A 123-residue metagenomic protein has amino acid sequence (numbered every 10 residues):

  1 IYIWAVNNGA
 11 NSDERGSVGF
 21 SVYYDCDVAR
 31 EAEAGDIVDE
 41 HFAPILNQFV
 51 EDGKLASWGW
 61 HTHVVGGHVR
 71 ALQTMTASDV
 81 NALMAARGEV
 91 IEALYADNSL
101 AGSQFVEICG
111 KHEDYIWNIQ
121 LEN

Functional and structural regions predicted by a protein language model:
I1-S17, L55-L72, Y95-N123: Glycine-rich beta-strand-turn "strand-cap" elements at beta-sheet edges
S17-C26: Active-site-flanking beta-strand signature of metal-NTP-handling nucleotidyl enzymes and homologous cyclase-like
D25, T74-T76: Short hydrophobic/aromatic beta-strand micro-patches that form the beta-sheet surface supporting nucleotide- or nucleic
A29-E31, V65, V80-A82, L121: Generic "edge-of-domain/loop-turn" microfeature
R30-S57: Short amphipathic alpha-helical segments
A32, D36, S78-I91: Short amphipathic alpha-helices within nucleic acid-binding modules
A34, G53, Q73, L83-M84 (+1 more regions): Short low-polarity hydrophobic stretches
I45-L46, I91-N98: A common structural junction motif
